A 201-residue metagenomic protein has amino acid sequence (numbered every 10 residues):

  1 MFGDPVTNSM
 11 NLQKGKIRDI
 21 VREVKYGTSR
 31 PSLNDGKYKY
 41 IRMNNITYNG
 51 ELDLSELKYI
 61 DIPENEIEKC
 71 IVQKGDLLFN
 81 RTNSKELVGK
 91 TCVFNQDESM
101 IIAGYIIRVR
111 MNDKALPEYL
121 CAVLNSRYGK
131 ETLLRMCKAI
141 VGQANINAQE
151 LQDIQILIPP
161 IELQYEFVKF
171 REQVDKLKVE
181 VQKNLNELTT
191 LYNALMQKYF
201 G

Functional and structural regions predicted by a protein language model:
M1-G27, D153, I158-Y165, E172-G201: Non-catalytic DNA-recognition/assembly elements of restriction-modification systems
M10, K39, G50, S99-M100 (+2 more regions): Residues that recognize and position ribonucleotide moieties
G15-R30, N44-D76: Sequence-specific dsDNA recognition surfaces
K37, E56, A103-Y105: A generic structural signal for short beta-strands and their flanking turns/coil linkers
R42, I67-N125: A short beta-sheet element
T47, S84, P160: Flexible, active-site-proximal loop/turn residues at the rims of small-molecule/cofactor binding pockets and catalytic
S99-I106, A115, K138-Y165: A short glycine-rich beta-alpha junction/loop motif
G129-L133: Periplasmic-binding protein-like
